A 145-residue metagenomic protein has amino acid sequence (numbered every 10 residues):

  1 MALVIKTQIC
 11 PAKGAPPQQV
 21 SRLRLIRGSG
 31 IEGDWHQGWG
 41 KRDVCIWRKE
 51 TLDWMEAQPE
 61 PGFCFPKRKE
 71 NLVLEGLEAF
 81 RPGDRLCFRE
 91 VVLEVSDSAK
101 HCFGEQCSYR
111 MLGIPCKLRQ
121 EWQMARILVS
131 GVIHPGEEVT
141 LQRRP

Functional and structural regions predicted by a protein language model:
M1-P145: Metal-cofactor-dependent catalytic cores
